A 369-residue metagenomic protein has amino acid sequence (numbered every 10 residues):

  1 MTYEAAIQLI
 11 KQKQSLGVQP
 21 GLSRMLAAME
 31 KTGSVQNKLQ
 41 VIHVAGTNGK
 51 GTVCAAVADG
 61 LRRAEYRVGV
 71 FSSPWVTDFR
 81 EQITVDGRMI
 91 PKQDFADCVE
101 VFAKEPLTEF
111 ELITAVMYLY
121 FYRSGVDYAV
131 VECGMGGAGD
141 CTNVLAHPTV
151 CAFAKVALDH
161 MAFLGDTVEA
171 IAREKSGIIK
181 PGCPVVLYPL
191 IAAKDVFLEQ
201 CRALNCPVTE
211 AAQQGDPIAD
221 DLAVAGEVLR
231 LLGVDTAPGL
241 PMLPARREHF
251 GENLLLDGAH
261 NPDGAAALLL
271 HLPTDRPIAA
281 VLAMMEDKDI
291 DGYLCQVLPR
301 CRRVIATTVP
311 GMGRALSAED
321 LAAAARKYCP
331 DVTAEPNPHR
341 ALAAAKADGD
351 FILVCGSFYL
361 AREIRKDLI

Functional and structural regions predicted by a protein language model:
M1-G46, V53, D59-Y66, F71 (+1 more regions): Short functional linear segments
I10, T47, V68, V130 (+8 more regions): Residue-level signal for inorganic ion chemistry
L22, L26-N37, R63-A146, A192-K194: ATP-dependent carboxylate-amine ligase catalytic core
V57-R62, F121, A325, L368: Hydrophobic alpha-helical packing residues
G125-C133, P148-V234: Acidic, Mg2+-coordinating active-site environments of NTP-dependent enzymes
Y128-C133, G139-A152, A157, Q213-R303: Nucleotide phosphate-binding/pyrophosphate-handling subdomain across enzymes that bind or process nucleotide phosphates
L190-A219, L294-F351: C-terminal helical cap/extension that packs against the catalytic core of soluble nucleotide-cofactor enzymes
R340-I369: A glycine-rich beta-strand to alpha-helix segment that forms a phosphate/ribose-binding loop at ligand/cofactor sites
